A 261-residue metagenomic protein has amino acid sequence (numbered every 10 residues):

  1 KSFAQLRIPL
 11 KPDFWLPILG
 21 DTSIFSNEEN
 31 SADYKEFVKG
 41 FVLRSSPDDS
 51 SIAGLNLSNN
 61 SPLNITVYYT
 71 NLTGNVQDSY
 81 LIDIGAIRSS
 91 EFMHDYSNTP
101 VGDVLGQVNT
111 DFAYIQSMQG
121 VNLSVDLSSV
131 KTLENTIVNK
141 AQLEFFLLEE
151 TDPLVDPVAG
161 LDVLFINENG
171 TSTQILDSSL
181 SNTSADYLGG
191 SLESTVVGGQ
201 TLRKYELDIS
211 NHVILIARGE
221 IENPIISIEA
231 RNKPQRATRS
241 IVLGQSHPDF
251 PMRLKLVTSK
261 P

Functional and structural regions predicted by a protein language model:
K1-P261: Secreted, disulfide-rich extracellular signaling modules
